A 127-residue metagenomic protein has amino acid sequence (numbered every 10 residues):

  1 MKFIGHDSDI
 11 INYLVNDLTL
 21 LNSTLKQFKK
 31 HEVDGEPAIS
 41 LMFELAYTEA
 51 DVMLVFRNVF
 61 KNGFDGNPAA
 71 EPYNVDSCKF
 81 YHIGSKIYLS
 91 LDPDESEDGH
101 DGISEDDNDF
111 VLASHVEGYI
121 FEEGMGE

Functional and structural regions predicted by a protein language model:
M1-E127: Surface-exposed, interaction-prone regions used to assemble/regulate multi-protein complexes
